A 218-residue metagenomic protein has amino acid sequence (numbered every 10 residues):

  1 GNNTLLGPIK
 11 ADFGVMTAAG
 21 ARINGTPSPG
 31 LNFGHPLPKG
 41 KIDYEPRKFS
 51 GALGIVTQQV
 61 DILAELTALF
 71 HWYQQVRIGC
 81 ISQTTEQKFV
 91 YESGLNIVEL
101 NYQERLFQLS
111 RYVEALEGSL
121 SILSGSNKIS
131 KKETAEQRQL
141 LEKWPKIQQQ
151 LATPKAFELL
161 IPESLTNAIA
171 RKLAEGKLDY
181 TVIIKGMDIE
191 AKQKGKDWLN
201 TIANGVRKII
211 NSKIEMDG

Functional and structural regions predicted by a protein language model:
G1-L100: Glycine-rich hexapeptide-repeat left-handed beta-helix
Q103-G218: C-terminal non-catalytic accessory extensions
